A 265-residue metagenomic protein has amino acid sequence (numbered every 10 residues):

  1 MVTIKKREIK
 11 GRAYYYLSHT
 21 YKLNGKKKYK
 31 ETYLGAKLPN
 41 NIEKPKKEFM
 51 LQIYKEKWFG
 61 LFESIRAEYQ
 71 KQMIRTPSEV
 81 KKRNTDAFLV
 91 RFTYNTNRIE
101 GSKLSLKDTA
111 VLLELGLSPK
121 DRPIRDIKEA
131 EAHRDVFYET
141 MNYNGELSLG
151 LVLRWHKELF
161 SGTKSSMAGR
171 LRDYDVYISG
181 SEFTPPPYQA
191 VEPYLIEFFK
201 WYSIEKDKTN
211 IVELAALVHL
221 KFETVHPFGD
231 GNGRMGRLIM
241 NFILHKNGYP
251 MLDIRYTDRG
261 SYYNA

Functional and structural regions predicted by a protein language model:
M1-D230, R234-A265: FIC/Doc superfamily catalytic core
